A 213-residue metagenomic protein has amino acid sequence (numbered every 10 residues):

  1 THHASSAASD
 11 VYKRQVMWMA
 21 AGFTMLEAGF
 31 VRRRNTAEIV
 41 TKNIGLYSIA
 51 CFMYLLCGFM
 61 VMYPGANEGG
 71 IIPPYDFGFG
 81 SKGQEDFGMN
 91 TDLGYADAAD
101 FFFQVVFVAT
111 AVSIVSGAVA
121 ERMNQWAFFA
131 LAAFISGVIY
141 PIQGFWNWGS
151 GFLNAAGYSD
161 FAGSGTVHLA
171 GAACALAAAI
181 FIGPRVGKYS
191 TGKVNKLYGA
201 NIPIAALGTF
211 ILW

Functional and structural regions predicted by a protein language model:
T1-H2: Short, well-ordered junction/capping motifs at the entry into regular secondary structure
S5-W213: Hydrophobic alpha-helical transmembrane bundles of multi-pass membrane proteins
